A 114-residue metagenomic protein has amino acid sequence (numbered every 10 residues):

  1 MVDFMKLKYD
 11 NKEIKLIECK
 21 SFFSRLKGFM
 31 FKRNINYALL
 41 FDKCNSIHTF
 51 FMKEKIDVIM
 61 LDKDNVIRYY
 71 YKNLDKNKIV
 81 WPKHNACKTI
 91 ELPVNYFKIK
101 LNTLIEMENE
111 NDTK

Functional and structural regions predicted by a protein language model:
M1-K114: Compact, glycine-rich, soluble single-domain proteins
